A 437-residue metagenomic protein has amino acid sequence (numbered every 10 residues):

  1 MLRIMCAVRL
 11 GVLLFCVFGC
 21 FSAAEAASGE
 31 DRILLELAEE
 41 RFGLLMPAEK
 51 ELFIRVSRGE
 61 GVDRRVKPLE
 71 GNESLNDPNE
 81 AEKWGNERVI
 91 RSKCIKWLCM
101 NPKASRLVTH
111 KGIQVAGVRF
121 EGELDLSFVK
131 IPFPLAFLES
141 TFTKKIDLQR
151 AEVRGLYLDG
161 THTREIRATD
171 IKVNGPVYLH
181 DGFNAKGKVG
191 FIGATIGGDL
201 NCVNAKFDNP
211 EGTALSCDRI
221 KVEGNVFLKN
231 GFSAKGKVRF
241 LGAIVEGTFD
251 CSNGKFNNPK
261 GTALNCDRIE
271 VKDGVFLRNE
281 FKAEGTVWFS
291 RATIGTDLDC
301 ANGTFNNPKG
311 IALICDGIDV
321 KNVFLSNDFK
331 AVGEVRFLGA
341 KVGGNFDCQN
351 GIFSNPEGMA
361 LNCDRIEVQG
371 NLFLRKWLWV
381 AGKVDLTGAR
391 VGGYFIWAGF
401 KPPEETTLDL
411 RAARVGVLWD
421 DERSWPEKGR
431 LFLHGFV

Functional and structural regions predicted by a protein language model:
M1-A7: N-terminal secretory signal peptides that target proteins for export/translocation
R9-C20: Bacterial N-terminal signal peptides
A26-V437: N-terminal leader/targeting and pre-domain segments
